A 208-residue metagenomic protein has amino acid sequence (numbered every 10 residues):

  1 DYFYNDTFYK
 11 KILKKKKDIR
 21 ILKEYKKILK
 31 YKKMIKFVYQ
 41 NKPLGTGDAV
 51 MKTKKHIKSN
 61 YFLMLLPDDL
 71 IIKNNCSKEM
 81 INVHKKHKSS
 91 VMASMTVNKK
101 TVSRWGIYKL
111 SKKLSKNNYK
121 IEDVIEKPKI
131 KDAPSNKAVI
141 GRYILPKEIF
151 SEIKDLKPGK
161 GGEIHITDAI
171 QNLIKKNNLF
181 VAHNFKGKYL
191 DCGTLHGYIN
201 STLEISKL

Functional and structural regions predicted by a protein language model:
D1-M64, I72-N75: Conserved N-terminal catalytic core of the sugar/cofactor nucleotidyltransferase
I35-F37, S90-M92, F180-A182, Y189: Conserved beta-strand scaffold positions in the cores of enzyme catalytic domains, especially in NTP/NDP-utilizing
Y39, M64-P67, A93-T96, N184: Short beta-strand segments
K42-P43, H56, P67-I71, T96-K100 (+2 more regions): Short acidic/polar capping segments at secondary-structure boundaries
T53, D68, Y108, P146 (+1 more regions): Residue-level signal for inorganic ion chemistry
L63, S77, I81, K85 (+2 more regions): Catalytic-core segments of class I nucleotidyltransferases/pyrophosphorylases that form NMP-activated intermediates
D69-R104: Conserved donor-nucleotide/metal-binding helix-loop-beta segment in metal-dependent transferases, i.e., the alpha-helix
I107-K109, K120: FAD-site-proximal beta/loop scaffold in flavoenzymes
